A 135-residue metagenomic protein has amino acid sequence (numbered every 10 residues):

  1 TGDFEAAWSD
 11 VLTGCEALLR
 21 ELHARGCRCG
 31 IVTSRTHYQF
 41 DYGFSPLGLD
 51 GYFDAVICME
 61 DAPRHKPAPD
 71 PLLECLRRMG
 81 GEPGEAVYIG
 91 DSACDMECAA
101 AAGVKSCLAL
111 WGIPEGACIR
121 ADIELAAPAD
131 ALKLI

Functional and structural regions predicted by a protein language model:
T1-A17, R25: Metal-dependent phosphoesterase signature
S9, I31, E85-V87: Residue-level marker of alpha-helix boundaries and capping positions
V11, V32, R64: Residue-level marker of regulatory loop/turn positions in helix-turn-helix DNA-binding domains and in histidine
E16, R20-H23, T36-H37, D41-I135: Asp-based, Mg2+/Mn2+-dependent phosphohydrolase catalytic module
R28-G30, K105: Proline-centered loop/turn at the N-terminus of a beta-strand
